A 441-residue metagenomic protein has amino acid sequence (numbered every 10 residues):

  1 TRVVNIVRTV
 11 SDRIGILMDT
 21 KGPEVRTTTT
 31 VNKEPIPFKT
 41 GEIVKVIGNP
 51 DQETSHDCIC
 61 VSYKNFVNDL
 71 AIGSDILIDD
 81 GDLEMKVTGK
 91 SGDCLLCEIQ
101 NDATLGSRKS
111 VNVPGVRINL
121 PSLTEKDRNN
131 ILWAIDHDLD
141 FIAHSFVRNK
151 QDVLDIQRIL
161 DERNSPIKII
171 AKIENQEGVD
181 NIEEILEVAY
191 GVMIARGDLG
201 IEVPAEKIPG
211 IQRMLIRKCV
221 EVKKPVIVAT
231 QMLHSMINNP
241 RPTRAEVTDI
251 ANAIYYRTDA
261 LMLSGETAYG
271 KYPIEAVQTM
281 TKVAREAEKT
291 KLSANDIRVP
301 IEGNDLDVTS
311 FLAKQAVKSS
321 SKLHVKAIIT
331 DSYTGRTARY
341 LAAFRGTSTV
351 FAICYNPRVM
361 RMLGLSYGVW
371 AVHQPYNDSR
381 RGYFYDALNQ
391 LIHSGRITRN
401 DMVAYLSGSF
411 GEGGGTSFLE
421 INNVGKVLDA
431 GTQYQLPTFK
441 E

Functional and structural regions predicted by a protein language model:
T1-E441: Non-catalytic helical/linker scaffolds that mediate oligomerization, partner binding, and domain coupling around large
